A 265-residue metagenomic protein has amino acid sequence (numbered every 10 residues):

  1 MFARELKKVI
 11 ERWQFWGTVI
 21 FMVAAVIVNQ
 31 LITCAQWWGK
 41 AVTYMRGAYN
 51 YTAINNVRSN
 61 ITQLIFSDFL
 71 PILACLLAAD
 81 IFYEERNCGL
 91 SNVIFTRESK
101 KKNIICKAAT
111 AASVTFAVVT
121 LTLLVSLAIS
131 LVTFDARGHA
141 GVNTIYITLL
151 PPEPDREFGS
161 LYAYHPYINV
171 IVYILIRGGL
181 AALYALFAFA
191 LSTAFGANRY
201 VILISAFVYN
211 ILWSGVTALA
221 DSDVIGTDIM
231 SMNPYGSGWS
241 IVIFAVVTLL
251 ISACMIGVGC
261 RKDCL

Functional and structural regions predicted by a protein language model:
M1-M22: Aromatic- and glycine-rich beta-strand/loop motifs that create alpha-glucan
E5, A190, A194, I243-L265: Junction motif at the cytosolic side of a transmembrane helix
W13-Q14, S99-K101, I105, A197-V201: Membrane-helix interface segments
F15-I27, T248-I251: Alpha-helical transmembrane segments
T18-A24, N198-W213: Central hydrophobic cores of alpha-helical transmembrane segments in multi-pass integral membrane proteins
V23-D80, A109-F189, D228-A245: Secretory targeting signals
D80-V114: Helix-loop-helix units of permease transmembrane domains in multi-pass membrane transporters, especially ABC
A136-P151, S205-S222: Juxtamembrane non-transmembrane "cap" segments at the membrane-aqueous interface of multi-pass membrane proteins
